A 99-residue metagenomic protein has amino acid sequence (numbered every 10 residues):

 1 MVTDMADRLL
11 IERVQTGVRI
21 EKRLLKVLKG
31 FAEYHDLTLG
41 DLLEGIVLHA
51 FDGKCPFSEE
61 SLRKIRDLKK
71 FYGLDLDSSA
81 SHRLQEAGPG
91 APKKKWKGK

Functional and structural regions predicted by a protein language model:
M1-K22, K29-A32, K69-S79, R83-K99: Short Lys/Arg-rich basic patches
R19-L25, G40-L43: Extended hydrophobic secondary-structure segments
H35-L62: Short, basic amphipathic alpha-helical segments that act as recognition/interaction helices in nucleic-acid-binding
F57-E59, R66, F71: Short, charged, surface-exposed hinge/linker loops at domain edges that act as mobile lids or interdomain connectors
